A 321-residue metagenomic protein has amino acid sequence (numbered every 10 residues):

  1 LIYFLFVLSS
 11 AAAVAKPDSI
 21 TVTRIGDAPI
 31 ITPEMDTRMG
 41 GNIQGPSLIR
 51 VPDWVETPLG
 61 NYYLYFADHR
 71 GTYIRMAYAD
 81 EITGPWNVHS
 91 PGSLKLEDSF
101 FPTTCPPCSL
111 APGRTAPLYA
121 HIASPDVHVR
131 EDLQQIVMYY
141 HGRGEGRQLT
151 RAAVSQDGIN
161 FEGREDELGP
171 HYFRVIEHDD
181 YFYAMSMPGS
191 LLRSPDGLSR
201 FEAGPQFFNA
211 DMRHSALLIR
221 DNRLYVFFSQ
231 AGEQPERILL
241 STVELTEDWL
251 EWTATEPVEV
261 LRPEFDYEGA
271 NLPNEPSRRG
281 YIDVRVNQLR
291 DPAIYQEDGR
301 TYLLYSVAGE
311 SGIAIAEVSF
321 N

Functional and structural regions predicted by a protein language model:
L1-S9: Bacterial N-terminal signal peptides
V14-R285, Q296-N321: Beta-rich carbohydrate-recognition and catalytic domains
D291-I294: Short, surface-exposed beta-strand/loop micro-motifs that present aromatic residues
